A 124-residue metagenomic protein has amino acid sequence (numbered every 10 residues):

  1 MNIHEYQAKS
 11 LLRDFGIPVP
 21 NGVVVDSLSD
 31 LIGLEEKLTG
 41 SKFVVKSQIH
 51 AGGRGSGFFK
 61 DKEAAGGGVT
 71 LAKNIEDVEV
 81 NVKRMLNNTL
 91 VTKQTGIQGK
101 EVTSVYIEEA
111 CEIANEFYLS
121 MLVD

Functional and structural regions predicted by a protein language model:
M1-D124: Active-site nucleotide/adenylate-binding loops and adjacent lid/helix of ATP-dependent enzymes
